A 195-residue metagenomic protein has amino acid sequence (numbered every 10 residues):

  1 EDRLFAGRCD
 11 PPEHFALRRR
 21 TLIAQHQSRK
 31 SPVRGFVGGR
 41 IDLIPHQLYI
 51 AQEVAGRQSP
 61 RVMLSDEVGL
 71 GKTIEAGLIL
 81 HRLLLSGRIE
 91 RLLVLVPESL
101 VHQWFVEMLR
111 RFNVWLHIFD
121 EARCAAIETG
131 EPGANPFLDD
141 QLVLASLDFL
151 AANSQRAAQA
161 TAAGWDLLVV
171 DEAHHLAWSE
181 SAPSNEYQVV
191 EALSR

Functional and structural regions predicted by a protein language model:
D2-A16, L22-Q47, Q52, K72-E75 (+1 more regions): SF2 helicase/translocase NTPase motor core, specifically the RecA-like lobe 1 inter-motif segment between Walker
A55: Short, locally clustered residues in the helix-turn-helix/winged-helix DNA-binding domain
S59, S194-R195: Short conserved AdoMet
S59-I79, A173: Walker A/P-loop
